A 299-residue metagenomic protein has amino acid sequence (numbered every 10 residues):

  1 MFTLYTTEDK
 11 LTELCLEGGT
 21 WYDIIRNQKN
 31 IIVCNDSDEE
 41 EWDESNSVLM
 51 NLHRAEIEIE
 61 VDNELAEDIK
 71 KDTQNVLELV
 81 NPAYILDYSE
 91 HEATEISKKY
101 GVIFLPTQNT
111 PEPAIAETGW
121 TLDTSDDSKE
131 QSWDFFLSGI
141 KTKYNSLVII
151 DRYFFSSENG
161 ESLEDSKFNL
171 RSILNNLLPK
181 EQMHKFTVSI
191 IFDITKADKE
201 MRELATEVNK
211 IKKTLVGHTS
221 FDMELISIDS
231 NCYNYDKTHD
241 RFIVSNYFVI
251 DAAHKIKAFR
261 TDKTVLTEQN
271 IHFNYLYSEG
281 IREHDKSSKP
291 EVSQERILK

Functional and structural regions predicted by a protein language model:
M1-D126, W133-L137, K141, N159-K299: PLD/PLD-like phosphodiesterase catalytic module centered on the HKD motif
K143, Y153-F154: N-terminal, charged amphipathic alpha-helical interaction modules
S146-V148, F248: Structural motif
I150-R152, S220: Charge-enriched interaction surfaces
R152-Y153, A253: Anionic group-transfer/hydrolysis microenvironments
